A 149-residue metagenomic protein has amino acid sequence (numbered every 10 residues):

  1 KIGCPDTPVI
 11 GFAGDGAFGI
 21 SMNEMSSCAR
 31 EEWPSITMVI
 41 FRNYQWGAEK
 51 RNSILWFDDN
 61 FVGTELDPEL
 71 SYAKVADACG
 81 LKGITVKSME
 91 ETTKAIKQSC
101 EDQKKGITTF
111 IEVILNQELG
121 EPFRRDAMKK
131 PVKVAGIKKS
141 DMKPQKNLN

Functional and structural regions predicted by a protein language model:
K1-N149: Thiamine diphosphate
